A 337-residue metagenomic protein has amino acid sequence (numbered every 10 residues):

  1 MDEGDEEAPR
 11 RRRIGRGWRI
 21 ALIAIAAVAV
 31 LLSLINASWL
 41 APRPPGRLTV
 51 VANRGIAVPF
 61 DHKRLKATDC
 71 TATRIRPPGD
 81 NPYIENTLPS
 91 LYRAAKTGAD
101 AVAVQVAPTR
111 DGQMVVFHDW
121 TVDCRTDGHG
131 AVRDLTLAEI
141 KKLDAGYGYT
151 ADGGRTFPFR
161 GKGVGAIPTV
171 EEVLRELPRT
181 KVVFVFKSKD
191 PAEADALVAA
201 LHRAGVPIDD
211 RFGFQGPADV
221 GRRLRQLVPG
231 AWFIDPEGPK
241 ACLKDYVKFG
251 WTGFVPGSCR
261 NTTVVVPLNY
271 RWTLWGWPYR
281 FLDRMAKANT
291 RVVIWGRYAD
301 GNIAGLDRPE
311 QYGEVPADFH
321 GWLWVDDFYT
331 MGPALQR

Functional and structural regions predicted by a protein language model:
D2-R337: Phosphate-group recognition and catalysis centered on beta-loop-alpha active-site segments
